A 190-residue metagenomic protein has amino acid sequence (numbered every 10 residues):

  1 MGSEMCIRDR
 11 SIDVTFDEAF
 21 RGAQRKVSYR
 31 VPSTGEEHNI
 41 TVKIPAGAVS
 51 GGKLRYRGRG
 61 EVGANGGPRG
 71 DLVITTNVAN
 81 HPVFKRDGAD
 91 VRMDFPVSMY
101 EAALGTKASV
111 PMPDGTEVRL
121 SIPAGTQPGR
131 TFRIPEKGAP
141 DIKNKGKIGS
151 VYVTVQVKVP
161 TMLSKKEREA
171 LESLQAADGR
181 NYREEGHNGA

Functional and structural regions predicted by a protein language model:
M1-I7: Short, small-residue-biased leader/transition segments that mark boundaries at the very start of proteins
E4, P32-T34: Extracellular beta-rich ligand/substrate-recognition surface
R10-F16, A23-Y29, N39, G52-R57: Extracytoplasmic assembly/pore-lining segments of large envelope/extracellular complexes
F16-E18, K85-R86: Short, solvent-exposed beta-strand/turn "edge" segments of beta-rich domains on protein surfaces
A19-R25, A102-T106: A short, compositionally biased
K26-R30, A108-P111: Short conserved beta-strand and strand-loop elements enriched in small hydrophobics with frequent Asp/Gly
E36-A190: Intrinsically disordered, low-complexity linker/assembly segments
